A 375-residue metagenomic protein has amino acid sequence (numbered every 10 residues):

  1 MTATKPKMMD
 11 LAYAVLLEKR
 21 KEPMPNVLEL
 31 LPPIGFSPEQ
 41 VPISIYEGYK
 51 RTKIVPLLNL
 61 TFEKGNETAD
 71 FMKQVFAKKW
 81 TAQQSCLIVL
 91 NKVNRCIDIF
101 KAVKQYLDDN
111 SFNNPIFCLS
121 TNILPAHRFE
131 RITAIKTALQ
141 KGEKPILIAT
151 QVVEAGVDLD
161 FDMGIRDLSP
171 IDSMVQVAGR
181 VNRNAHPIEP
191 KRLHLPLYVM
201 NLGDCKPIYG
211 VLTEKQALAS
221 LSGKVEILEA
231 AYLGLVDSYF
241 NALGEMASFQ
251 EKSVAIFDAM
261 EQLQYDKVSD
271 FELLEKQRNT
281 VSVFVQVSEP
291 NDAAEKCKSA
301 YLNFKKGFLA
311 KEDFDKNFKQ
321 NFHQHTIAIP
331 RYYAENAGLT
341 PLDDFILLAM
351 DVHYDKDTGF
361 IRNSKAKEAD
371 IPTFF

Functional and structural regions predicted by a protein language model:
M1, S85, E143-I146: Loop/turn-to-beta-strand initiation segments
T2-P6, L90-V93, A149-V152: A short beta-strand-to-loop transition that corresponds to the Sensor-1 phosphate-sensing loop of AAA+ P-loop ATPases
T4-K79: Interdomain hinge/linker at the junction between the two RecA-like core domains of SF2 helicases
D10, F62-V89, N94-T137, S169-I171 (+1 more regions): C-terminal helicase lobe and adjacent C-terminal extensions/tails of nucleic-acid helicase motors
Y49-T52, S111-N114, E143: A short helix-to-beta-strand connector/capping loop
A138-E154, R166: Conserved two-lobed SF2 helicase motor
G156-D158: Conserved P-loop NTPase nucleotide-binding/switch module
M163: Conserved phosphoryl-transfer motifs of two-component systems
